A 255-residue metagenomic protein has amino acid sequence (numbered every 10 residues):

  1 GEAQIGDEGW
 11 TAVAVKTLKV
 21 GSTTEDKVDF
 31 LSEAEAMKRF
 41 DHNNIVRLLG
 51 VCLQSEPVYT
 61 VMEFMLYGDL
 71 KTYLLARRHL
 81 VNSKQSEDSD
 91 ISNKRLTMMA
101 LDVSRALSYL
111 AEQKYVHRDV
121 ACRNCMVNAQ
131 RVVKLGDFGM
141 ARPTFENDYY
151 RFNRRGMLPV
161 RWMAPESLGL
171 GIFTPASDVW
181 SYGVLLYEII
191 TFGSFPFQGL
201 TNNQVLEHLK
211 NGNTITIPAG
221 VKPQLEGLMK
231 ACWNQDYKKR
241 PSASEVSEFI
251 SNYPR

Functional and structural regions predicted by a protein language model:
G1-R255: Intracellular eukaryotic protein kinase-like catalytic domain
